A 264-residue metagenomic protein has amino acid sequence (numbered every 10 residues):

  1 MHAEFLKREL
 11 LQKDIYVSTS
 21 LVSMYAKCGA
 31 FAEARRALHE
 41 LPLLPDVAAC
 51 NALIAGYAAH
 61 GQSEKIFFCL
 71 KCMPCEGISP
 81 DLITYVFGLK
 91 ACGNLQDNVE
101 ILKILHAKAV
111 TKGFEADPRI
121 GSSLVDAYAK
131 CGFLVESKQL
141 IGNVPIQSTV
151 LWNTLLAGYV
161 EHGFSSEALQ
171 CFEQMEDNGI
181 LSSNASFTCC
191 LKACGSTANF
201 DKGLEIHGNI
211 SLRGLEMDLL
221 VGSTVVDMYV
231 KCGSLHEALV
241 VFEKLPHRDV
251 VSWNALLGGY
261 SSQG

Functional and structural regions predicted by a protein language model:
M1, A37, C69, I104-L105 (+4 more regions): Alpha-helical solenoid repeat scaffolds, predominantly canonical TPR units
E9, L41-P45, G77, G113 (+6 more regions): Inter-helix linker motif
K13-D14, S18-T19, A34, D46-N51 (+19 more regions): Pentatricopeptide repeat
A30, Q62, D97-N98, F133 (+4 more regions): Residues in the short coil linking paired helices within alpha-helical repeat scaffolds
C50-N98: Hydrophobic or amphipathic alpha-helical targeting/insertion segments
